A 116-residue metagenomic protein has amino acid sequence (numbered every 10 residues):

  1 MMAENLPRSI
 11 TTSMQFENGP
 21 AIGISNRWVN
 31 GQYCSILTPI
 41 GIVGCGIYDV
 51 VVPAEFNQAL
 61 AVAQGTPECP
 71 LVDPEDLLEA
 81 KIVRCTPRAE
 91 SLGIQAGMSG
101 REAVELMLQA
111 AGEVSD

Functional and structural regions predicted by a protein language model:
M2-D116: Residues that scaffold, gate, or flank divalent-cation-dependent active/transport sites
